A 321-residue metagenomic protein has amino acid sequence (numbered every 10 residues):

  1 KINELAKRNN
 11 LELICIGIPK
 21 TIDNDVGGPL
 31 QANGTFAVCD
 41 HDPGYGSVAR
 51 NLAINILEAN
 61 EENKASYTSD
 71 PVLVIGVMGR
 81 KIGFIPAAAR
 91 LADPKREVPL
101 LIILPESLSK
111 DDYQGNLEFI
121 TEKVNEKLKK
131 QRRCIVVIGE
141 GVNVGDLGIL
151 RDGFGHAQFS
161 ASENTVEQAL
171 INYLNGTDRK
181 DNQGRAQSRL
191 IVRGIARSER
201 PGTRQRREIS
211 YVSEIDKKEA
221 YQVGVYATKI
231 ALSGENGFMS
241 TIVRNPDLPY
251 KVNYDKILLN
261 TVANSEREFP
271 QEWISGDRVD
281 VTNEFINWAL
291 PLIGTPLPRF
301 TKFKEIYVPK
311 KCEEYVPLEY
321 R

Functional and structural regions predicted by a protein language model:
K1-I16, G27, N33-G194: Accessory alpha-helical/coil subdomains and C-terminal extensions that flank or cap enzyme catalytic cores
P19-N24, R80-K81, S107-S109, G202-Q205 (+1 more regions): Acidic, glycine-rich active-site loops and adjacent beta-strand->loop/helix elements that engage anionic groups
T21, D25, V77, L101-I102 (+1 more regions): Residue-level preference for alpha-helix termini and adjacent loops
Q31, L91, K95, N236-M239 (+1 more regions): Generic secondary-structure boundary signal with a strong preference for alpha-helix termini
D146-R321: C-terminal non-catalytic interaction/assembly regions of soluble proteins
